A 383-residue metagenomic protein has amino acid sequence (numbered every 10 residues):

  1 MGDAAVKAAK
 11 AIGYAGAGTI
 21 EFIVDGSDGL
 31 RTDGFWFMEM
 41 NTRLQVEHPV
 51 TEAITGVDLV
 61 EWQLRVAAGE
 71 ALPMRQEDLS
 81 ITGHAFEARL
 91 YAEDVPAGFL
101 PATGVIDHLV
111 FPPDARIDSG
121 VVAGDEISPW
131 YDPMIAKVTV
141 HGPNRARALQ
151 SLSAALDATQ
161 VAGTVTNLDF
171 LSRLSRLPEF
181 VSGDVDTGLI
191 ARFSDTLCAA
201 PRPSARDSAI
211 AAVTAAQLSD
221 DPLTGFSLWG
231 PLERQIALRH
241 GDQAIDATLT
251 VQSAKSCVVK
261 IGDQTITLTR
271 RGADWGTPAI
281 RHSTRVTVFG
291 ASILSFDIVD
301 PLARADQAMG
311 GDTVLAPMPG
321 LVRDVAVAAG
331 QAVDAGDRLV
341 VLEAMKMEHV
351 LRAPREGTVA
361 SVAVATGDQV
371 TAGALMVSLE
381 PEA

Functional and structural regions predicted by a protein language model:
M1-A11: A short, contiguous, amphipathic alpha-helix enriched in charged residues
A5, G26-D28, Q45, P49-Q264 (+3 more regions): Catalytic cores of soluble metabolic enzymes centered on carboxylation/carboxyl-transfer
A11-A15, W130-Y131: Short loop/turn motifs at secondary-structure junctions and domain boundaries
Y14-Q45: Conserved metal-phosphate-binding beta-hairpin within the catalytic cores of diverse ATP-dependent phosphoryl-transfer
R239-Q243, G262-Q264, F289-S292, P319 (+2 more regions): Short strand-coil-strand connectors
K255-V286: N-terminal accessory interaction module
I280-P317, D324: Catalytic P-loop NTP-binding/switch module of NTPases
A305-A383: Structured functional modules or segments
